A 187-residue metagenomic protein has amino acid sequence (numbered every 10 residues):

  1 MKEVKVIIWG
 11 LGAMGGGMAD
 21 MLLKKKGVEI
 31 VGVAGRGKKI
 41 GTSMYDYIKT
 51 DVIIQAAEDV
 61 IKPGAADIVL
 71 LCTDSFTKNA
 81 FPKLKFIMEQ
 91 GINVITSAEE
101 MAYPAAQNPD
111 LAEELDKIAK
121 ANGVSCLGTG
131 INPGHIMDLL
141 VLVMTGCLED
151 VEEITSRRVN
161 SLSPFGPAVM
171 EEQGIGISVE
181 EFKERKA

Functional and structural regions predicted by a protein language model:
K2-E29: NAD(P)+-binding Rossmann beta1-loop-alpha1 motif at the extreme N-terminus of oxidoreductases
E3-K5, W9, A13, T145-A187: Active-site-lining helix/loop region of Rossmann-like oxidoreductase modules
K25-Y47: NAD(P)-binding Rossmann-fold cofactor-contacting core
I53-D59: Short acidic-hydrophobic, aromatic-tinged amphipathic segments that line or gate anion-handling sites
V60-I68, T77-E99: Rossmann-fold NAD(P) dinucleotide-binding segment
T73-D74: Short glycine-/small-residue-rich Rossmann-like dinucleotide-binding loops
E99-V124: Rossmann-fold NAD(P)-binding glycine/threonine-rich loop
H135-G146: Alpha-helical support elements that line or immediately flank enzyme active sites and cofactor-binding pockets
